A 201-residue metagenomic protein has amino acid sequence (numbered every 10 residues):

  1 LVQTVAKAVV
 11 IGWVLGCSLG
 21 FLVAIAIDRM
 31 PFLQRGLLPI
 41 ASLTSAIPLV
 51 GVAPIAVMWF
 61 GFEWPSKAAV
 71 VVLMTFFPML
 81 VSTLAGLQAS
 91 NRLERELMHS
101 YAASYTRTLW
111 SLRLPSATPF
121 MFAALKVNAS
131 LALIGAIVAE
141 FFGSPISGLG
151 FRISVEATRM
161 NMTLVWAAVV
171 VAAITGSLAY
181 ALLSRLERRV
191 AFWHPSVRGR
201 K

Functional and structural regions predicted by a protein language model:
L1-V14: Periplasmic/extracellular loop-to-transmembrane helix junction in inner-membrane transport proteins
I11-A41: Transmembrane-helix boundary motif in ABC transporter permease subunits
I27-P31, F60-F62, M74, F142-S147 (+1 more regions): Short helix-capping/hinge motifs at transmembrane helix termini and TM-loop junctions
A41-P78, A85-G86: Generic hydrophobic transmembrane alpha-helix motif, especially the helices
A69-L73, Y105-A139, A167: Transmembrane alpha-helices
M79-A124, G150-I153: Short cytoplasmic-facing helical segments at TM-TM junctions of multi-pass membrane proteins
L149-R185: Hydrophobic alpha-helical transmembrane segments of polytopic membrane proteins
E187-K201: Short cytosolic juxtamembrane segments of multi-pass membrane proteins
